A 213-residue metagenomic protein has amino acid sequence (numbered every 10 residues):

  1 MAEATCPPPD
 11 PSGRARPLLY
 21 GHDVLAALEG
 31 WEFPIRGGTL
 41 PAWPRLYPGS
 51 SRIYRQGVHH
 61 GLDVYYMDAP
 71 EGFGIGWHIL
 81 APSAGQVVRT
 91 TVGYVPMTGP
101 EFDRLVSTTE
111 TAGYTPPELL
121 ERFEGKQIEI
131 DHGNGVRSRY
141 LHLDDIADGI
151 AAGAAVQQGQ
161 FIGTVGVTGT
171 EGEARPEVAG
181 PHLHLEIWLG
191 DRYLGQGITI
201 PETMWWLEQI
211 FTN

Functional and structural regions predicted by a protein language model:
M1-G125, Q158, T203, L207-N213: Surface-exposed, glycine-biased beta-strand/turn segments
V58-E71, I130, V136-R139, I187-L194: Small beta-barrel nucleic-acid-binding modules, principally OB-folds
Y66, R89, H142-D145, V167 (+1 more regions): A residue-level detector for short acidic-glycine micro-motifs
G72-G76, L80, K126, D131-G159: Short histidine-centered loop motifs in beta-beta connectors
Y94, V136, A147, T164 (+1 more regions): Feature marks short, surface-exposed loop/turn motifs that line or immediately flank catalytic pockets and channel
V95-P96, D145-I146, T170: A short acidic/small-residue loop/turn micro-motif
E101, E121, K126-I128, A154-N213: Conserved, short, structured surface segments that act as functional micro-motifs
